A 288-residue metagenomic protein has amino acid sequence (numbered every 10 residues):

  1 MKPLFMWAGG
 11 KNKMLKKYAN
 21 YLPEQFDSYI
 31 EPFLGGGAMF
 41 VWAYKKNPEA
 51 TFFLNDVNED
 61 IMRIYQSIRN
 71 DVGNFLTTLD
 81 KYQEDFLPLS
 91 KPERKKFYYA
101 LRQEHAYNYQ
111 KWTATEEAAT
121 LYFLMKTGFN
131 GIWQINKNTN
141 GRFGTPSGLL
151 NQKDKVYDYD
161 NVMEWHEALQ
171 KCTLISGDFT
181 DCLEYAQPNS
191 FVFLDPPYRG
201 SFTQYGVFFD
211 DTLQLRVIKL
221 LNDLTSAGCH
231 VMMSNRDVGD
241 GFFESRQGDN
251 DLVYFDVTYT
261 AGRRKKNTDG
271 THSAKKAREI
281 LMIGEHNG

Functional and structural regions predicted by a protein language model:
M1-K17, D71-F193, P197-F202: SAM-dependent nucleic-acid methyltransferase catalytic core
L22-S28, Q187-P188: Short helix-loop-beta connector
D27-Q103, G148: SAM cofactor-binding core of SAM-dependent methyltransferases, primarily the Rossmann-like beta-alpha-beta module
L34, E59, D181, Y198 (+1 more regions): Short, glycine/acidic-enriched loop or turn micro-motifs at the edges of active sites
P48, Q170, Q247-N250: Short, structured coil segments at secondary-structure junctions
T203-V207: Glycine/threonine-rich flexible loop motifs
D210-G288: Long, positively charged, glycine-interspersed low-complexity recognition regions
